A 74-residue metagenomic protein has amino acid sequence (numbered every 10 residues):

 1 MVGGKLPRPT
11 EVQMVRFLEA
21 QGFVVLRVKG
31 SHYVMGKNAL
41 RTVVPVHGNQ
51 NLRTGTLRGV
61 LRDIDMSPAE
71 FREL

Functional and structural regions predicted by a protein language model:
M1-L74: Basic nucleic-acid-binding interfaces
